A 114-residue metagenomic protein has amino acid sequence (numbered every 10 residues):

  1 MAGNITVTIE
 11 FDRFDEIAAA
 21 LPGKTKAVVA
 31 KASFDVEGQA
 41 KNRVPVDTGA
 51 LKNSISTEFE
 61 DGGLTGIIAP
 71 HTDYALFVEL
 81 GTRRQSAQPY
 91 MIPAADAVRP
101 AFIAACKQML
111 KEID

Functional and structural regions predicted by a protein language model:
M1-D114: Short, Lys/Arg-rich flexible segments
